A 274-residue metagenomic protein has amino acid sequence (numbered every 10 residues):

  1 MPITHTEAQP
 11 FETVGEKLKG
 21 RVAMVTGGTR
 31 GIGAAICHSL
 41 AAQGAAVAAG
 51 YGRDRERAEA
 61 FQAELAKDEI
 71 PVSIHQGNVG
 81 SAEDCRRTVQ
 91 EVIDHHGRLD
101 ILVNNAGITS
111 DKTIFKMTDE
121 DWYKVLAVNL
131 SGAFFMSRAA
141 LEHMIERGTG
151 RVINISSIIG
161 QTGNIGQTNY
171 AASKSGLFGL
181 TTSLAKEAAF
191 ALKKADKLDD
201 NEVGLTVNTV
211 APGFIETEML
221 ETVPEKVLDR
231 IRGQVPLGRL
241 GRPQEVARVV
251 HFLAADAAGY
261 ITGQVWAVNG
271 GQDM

Functional and structural regions predicted by a protein language model:
P2-A8, T209, R232-I261, V268-G270: C-terminal helical subdomain
V22, T29-R30: Conserved glycine-rich cofactor-binding loop
T113-I114, D121-L126, L220, I231: Substrate-binding pocket helix/loop in short-chain dehydrogenase/reductase
S137, S173, T181: Active-site helix of classical SDR
E142, K186-F190, G259: Alpha-helical segment proximal to the catalytic Tyr-Lys
S157: Residue(s) in the substrate-gating loop at a strand-loop-helix junction that position the organic substrate next
A189, K193, N201, T206 (+1 more regions): Short, small/polar-rich loop/turn modules that mediate ligand/substrate recognition or access, typified
